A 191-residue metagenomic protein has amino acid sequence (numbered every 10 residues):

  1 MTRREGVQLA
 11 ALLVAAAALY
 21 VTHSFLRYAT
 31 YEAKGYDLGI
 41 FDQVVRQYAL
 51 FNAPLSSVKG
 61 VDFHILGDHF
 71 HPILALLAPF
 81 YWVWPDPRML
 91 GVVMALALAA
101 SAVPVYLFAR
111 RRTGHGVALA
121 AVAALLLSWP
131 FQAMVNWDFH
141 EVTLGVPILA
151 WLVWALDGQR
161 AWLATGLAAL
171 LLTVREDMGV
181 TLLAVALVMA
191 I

Functional and structural regions predicted by a protein language model:
M1-V21: Start-transfer (signal-anchor) and selected internal transmembrane alpha helices of multi-pass inner/ER membrane
A18-G39: Helix-to-loop transition at the C-terminal end of transmembrane segments
F25, I40-H64, P72-I73: Extracytosolic helix-loop segments that constitute the early lumenal/periplasmic catalytic or substrate-binding loops
L50, H69-V93: Juxtamembrane segments of multi-pass membrane glycosylation machinery that transfer sugars from lipid-linked donors
R88-R112: Transmembrane-helix motifs of polytopic, lipid-linked glycan transferases
A100, P104-L107, A124, T143-A168 (+1 more regions): Specific aromatic-rich, kink-prone transmembrane helix
A118-W129, A168-L172: Short helix- or helix-capping micro-motifs that position conserved polar/aromatic residues at function-defining sites
M134-V142: Short acidic/glycine- and proline-prone juxtamembrane loop motifs at membrane-interface regions of multi-pass membrane
